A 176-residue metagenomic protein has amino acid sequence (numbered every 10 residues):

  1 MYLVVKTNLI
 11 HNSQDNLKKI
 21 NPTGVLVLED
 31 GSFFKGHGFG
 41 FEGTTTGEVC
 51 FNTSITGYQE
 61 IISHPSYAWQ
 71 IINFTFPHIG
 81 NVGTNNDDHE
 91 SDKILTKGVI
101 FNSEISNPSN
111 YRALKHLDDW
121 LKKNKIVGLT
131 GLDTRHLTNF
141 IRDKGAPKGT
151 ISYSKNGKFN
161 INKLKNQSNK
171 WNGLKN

Functional and structural regions predicted by a protein language model:
Y2-N176: RNA-binding accessory domains that recognize and position tRNA/RNA substrates
